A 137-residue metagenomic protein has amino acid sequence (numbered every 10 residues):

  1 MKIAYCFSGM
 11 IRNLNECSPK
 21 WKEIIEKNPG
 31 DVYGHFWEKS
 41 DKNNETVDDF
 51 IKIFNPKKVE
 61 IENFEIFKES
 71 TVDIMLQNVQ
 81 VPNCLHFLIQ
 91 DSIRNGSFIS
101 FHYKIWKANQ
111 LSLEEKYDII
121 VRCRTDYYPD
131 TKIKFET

Functional and structural regions predicted by a protein language model:
M1-T137: ER/Golgi luminal nucleotide-sugar-dependent glycosyltransferases, focusing on the catalytic module
